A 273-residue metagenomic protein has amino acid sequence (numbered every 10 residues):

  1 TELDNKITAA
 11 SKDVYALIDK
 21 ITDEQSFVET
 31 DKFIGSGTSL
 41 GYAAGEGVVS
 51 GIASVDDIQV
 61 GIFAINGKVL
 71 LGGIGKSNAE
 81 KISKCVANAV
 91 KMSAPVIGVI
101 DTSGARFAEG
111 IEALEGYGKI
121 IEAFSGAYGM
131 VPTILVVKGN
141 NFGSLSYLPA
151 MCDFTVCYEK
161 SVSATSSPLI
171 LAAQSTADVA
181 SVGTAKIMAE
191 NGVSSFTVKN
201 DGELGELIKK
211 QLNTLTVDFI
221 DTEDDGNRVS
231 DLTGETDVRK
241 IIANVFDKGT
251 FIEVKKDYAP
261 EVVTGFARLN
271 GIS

Functional and structural regions predicted by a protein language model:
T1-V60, A64-N66, L70-L71, T184-E190 (+1 more regions): Intrinsically disordered, low-complexity segments enriched in small/flexible residues
D19, E80-A87, G118, E122-S125 (+2 more regions): Solvent-exposed alpha-helical segments within well-ordered globular domains of core cellular machineries
S50-G51, A87, A123-F124, L145 (+1 more regions): Short, flexible, glycine/charge-rich loop motifs used to bind or transfer phosphoryl groups or to couple energy/partner
A53-N66, K81-A108, A267-S273: A structural preference for short, pocket-lining loop segments at secondary-structure junctions
D56, K91-S93, G129-M130, A150-C152 (+3 more regions): Short, well-ordered loop/turn elements at secondary-structure boundaries
V69-S77, A108-E112: Flexible beta-alpha connector loops of hexameric P-loop NTPases
I74-K81, V99, G116-K119: Glycine-rich phosphate- or other oxyanion-binding loops that anchor nucleotides, phosphorylated ligands
I100-I220: Conserved catalytic cores of soluble enzyme domains, especially glycine-rich substrate-binding beta-alpha loops
